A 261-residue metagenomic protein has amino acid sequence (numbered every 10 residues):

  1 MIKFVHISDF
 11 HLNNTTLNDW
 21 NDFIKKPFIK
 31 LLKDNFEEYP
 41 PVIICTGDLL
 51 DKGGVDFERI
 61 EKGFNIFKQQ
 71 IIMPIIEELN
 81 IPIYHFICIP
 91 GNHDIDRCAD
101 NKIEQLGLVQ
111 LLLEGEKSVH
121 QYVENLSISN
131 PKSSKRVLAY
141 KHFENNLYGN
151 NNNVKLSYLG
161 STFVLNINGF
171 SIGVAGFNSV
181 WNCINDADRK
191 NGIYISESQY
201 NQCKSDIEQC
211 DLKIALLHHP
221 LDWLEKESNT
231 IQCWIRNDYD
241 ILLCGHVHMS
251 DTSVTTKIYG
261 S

Functional and structural regions predicted by a protein language model:
M1-I66, I71-Y84, D96-R97, Q202-Q209: N-terminal active-site segment of His-dependent metallophosphoesterases
M1-V5, G160-G176, L212, T255-I258: Beta-strand-turn-beta hairpins that frame and shape the catalytic cleft of phosphate-ester-processing enzymes
D9, G47-D48, G91, F177 (+2 more regions): Active-site glycine-centered loops adjacent to acidic/histidine catalytic or metal-binding residues that shape
N14, D51-G54, D94-A99, N182-N185 (+2 more regions): Short catalytic/ligand-binding loop motif for oxyanion handling, primarily in non-cytosolic enzymes, centered on
D19-D34, Y148-V164, R189-S205: A Trp-anchored, charged/polar loop motif used as the substrate-binding/catalytic surface of acyl/ester-handling
N65-N191: Extended active-site neighborhood of metal-dependent phosphoesterases/phosphodiesterases
G169, L221-S261: Conserved beta-sheet core of the metallophosphoesterase superfamily
D206-W223: Short acidic, glycine-rich surface-loop motifs adjacent to enzyme active sites
